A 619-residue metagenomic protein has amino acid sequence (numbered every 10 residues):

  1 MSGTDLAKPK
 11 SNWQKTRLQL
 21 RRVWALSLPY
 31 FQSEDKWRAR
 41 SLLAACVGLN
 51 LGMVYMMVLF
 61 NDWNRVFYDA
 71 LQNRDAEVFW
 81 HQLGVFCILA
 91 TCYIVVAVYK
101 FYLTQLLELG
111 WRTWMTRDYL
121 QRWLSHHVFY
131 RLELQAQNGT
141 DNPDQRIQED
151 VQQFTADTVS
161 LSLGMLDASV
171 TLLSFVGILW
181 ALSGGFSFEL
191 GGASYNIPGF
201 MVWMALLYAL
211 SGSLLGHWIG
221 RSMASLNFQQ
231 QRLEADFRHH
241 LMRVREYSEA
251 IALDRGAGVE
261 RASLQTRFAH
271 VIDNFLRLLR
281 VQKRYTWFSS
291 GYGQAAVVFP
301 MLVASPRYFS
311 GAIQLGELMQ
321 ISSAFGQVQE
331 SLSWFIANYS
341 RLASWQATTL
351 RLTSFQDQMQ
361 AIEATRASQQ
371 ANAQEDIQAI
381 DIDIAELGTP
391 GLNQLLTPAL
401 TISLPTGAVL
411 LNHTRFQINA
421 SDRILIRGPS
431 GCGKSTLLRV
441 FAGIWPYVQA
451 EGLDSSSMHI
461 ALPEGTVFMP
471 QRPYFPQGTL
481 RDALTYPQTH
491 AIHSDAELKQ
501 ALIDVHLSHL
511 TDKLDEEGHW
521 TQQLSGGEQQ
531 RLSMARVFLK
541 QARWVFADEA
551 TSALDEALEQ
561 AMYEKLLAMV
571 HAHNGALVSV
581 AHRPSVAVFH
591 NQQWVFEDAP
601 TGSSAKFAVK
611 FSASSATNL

Functional and structural regions predicted by a protein language model:
M1-M57, V66-F86, K100-T104, Y130-L172 (+7 more regions): Membrane-integrated ABC transporters
K8-W13, R74-E77, L109, Y119-I147 (+4 more regions): Short intracellular "coupling" helices and adjacent cytoplasmic loop segments at the cytosolic face of multi-pass
G48, G52, C92, G164-S194 (+4 more regions): A hydrophobic transmembrane-helix motif
L107, G220, A224, A235 (+4 more regions): Cytosolic ends of transmembrane helices, especially the final helix of ABC transmembrane type-1 domains
Q152-A156, L226-E246, A252-F299, R341-S344 (+2 more regions): An intracellular "coupling" helix at the cytosolic face of ABC transporter transmembrane type-1 domains
A442: Helix-to-loop junction immediately C-terminal to a conserved catalytic motif
P473-H519: Conserved "ABC signature" C-loop
A483, E516-A613, L619: ABC-family ATPase nucleotide-binding domain "signature/switch" substructure
